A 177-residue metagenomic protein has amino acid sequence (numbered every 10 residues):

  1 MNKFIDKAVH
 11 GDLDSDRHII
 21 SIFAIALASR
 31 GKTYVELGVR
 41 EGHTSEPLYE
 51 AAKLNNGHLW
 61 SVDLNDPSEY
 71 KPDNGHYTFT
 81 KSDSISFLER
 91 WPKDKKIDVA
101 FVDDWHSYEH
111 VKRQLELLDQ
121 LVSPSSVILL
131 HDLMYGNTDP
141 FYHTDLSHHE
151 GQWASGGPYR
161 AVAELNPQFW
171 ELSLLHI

Functional and structural regions predicted by a protein language model:
M1-F101, W105-L175: A short alpha-helical cap/connector motif
